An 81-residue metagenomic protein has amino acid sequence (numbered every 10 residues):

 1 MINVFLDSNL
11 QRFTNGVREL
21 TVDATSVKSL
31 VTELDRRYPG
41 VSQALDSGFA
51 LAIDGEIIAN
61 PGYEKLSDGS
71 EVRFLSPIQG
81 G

Functional and structural regions predicted by a protein language model:
M1-G80: Ubiquitin-like/PB1-type beta-grasp interaction modules and other compact soluble beta-rich domains
